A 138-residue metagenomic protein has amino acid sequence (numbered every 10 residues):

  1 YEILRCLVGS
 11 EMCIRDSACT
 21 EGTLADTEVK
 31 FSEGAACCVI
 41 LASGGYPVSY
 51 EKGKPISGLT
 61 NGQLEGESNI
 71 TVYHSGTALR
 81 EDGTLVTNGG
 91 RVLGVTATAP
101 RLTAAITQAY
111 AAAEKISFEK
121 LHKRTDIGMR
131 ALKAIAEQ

Functional and structural regions predicted by a protein language model:
Y1-I14: Single conserved hydrophobic/aromatic residue that forms the stacking wall/gate of nucleotide- or nucleobase-binding
S17-Q138: Peripheral (often C-terminal) accessory segments that flank ATP-dependent C-N-forming ligase machineries
